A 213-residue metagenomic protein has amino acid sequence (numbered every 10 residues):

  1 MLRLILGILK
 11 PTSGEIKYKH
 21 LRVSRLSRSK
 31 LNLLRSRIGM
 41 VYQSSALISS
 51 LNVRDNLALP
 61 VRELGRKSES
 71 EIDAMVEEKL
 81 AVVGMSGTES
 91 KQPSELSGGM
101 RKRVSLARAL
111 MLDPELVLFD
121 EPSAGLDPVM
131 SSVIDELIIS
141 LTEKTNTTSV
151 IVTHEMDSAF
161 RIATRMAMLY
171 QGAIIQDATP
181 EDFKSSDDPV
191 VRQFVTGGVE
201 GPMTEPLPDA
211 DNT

Functional and structural regions predicted by a protein language model:
L6: Helix-to-loop junction immediately C-terminal to a conserved catalytic motif
G14-R22: Conserved ABC transporter NBD signature motif
L21-R22, E69-G87: Conserved ABC ATPase "signature" region
Q92-L96, M100: Conserved ABC ATPase signature
M111-E115: A short, proline-enriched helix->beta-strand linker immediately N-terminal to the Walker B motif in ABC-type P-loop
V117-D120: Catalytic Walker B motif of ABC-type/P-loop ATPase nucleotide-binding domains
